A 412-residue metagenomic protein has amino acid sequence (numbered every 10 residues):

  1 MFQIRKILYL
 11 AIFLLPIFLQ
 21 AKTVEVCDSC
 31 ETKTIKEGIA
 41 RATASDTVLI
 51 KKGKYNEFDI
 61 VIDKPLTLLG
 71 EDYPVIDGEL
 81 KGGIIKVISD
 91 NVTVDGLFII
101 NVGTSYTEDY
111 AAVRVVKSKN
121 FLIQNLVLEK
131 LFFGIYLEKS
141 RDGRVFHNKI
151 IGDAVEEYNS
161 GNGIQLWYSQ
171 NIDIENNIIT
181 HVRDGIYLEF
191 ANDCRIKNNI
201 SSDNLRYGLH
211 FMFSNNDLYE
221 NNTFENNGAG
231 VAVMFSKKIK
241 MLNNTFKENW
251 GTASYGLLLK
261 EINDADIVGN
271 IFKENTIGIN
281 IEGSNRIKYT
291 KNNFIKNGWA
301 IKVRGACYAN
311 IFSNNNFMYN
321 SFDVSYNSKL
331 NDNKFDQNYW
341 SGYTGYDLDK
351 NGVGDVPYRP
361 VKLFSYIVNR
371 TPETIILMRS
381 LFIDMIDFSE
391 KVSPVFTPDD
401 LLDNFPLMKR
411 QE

Functional and structural regions predicted by a protein language model:
Q3-F13: Sec-dependent signal peptide recognition, specifically the positively charged N-region followed immediately by
I12-A21: Hydrophobic h-region of N-terminal signal peptides that target proteins for export in Gram-negative bacteria
T23-E57: Acidic Gly/Asp/Thr-rich repetitive segments characteristic of extracellular carbohydrate-active and adhesion proteins
L49, V61, L69, D77 (+25 more regions): Extracellular beta-strand solenoid repeats
Y55-T67, I76-N120, F132-S140, L166: Extracellular beta-strand-rich solenoid/capping regions of secreted or surface-exposed proteins that bind or remodel
G78-I85, Y106-V115, K130-L137, E157-Y168 (+6 more regions): Extracellular beta-strand/beta-solenoid scaffold signature
W250-G256, V268-G269, E274, I287-K291 (+1 more regions): Functionally critical loop-and-helix segments that line ligand-binding/catalytic clefts of soluble enzyme domains
